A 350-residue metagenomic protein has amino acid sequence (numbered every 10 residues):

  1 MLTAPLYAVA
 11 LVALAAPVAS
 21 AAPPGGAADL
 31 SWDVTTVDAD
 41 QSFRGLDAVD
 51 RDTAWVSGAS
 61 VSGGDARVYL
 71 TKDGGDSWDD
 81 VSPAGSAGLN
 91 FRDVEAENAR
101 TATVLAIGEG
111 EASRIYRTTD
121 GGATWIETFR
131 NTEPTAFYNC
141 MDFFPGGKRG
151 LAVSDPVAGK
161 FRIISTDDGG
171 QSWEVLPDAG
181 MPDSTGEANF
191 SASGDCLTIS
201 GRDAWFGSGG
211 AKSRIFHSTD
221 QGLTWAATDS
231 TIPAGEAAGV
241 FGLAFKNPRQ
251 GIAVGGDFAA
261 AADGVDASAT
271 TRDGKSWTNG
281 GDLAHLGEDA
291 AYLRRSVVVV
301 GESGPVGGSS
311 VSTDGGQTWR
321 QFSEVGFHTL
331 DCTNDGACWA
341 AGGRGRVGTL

Functional and structural regions predicted by a protein language model:
M1-A22: Secretory targeting and sorting signals
G25-L350: Residue-level hotspots at or immediately adjacent to binding/recognition sites across diverse folds
